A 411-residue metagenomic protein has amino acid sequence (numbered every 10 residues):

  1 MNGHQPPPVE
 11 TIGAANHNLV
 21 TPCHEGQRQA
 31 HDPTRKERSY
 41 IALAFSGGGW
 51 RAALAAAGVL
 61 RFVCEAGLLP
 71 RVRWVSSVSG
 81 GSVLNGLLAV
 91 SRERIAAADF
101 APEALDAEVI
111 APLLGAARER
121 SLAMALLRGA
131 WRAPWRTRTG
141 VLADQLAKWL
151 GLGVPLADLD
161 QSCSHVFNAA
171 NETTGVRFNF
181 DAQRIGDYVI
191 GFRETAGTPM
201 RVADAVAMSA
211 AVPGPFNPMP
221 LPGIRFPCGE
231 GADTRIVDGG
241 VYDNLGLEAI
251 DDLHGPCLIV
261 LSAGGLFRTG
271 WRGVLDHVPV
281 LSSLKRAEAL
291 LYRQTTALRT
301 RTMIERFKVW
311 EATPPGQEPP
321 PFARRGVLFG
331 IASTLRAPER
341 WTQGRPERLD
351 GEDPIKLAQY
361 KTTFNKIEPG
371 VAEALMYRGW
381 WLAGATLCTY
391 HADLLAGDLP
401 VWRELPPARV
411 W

Functional and structural regions predicted by a protein language model:
N2-S39: N-terminal charged/capping segments associated with class I S-adenosyl-L-methionine
Y40-A44, G49-G140, D181-A182: Patatin-like phospholipase
A42-A44, W74-S77, V166-N168, I236 (+1 more regions): Structural recognition of the beta-strand scaffold that forms the well-ordered cores of secreted hydrolase catalytic
G49-A53, S82-N85, T174-V176, D243-L245 (+1 more regions): Flexible loop/turn segments at secondary-structure boundaries
R51, L114, R118-A133, K148 (+2 more regions): Active-site gating loop/helix substructures
A89-A96, R128-G129, D181-G186, G223 (+2 more regions): Short secondary-structure boundary/capping segments
V141-Q161, V166, P354, K366 (+1 more regions): Conserved N-terminal structural segment that caps and organizes enzyme catalytic cores in eukaryotes
I236, V241-D243, D251-H254, L258 (+3 more regions): C-terminal helical/tail subdomains of lipid-metabolizing enzymes
